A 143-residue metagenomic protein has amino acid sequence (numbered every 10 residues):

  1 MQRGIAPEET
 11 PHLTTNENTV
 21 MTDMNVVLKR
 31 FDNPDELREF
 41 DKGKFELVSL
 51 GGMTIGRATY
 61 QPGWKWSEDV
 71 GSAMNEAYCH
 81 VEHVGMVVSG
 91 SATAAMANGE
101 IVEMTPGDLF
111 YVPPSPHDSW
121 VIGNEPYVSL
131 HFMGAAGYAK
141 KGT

Functional and structural regions predicted by a protein language model:
R3: Cationic, low-complexity basic patches in intrinsically disordered or flexible, solvent-exposed regions
T10-T59, S67: A short, N-terminal "cap"/entry segment at the start of jelly-roll beta-barrel domains of the cupin/DSBH fold
R57, M96-N98, V121, H131-F132: Residue-level recognition of conserved beta-strand positions in structured domain cores
R57-Y78: Conserved short histidine dyad/triad with adjacent acidic residue
A73, Y78-N98: Glycine- and acidic-residue-biased ligand/ion/polar-headgroup-sensing regions
N98-P114: Short acidic-glycine-tyrosine-enriched beta hairpin
P113-A139: Ligand-binding loop in jelly-roll beta-barrel domains
